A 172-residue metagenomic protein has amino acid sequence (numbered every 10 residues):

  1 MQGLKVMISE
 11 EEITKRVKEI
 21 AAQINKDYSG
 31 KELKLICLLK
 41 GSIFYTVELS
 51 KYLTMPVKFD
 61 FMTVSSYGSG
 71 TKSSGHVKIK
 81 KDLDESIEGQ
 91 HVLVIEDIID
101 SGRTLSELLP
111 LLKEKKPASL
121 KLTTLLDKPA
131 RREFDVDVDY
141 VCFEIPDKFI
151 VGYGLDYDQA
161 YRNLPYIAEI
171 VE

Functional and structural regions predicted by a protein language model:
M1-E172: PRPP-associated nucleotide enzymes
